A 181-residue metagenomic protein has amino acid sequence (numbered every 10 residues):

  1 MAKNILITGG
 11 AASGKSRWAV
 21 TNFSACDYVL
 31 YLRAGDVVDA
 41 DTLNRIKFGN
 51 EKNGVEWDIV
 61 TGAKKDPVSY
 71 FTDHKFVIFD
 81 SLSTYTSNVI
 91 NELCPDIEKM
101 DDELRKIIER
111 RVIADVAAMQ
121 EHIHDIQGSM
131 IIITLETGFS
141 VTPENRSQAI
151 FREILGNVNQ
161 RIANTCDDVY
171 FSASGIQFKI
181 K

Functional and structural regions predicted by a protein language model:
M1-N4, Q127-S129: N-terminal/domain-start segments enriched in small and hydrophobic, helix-friendly residues, covering either
A2-T72: Conserved P-loop
L6, F76-I78, I131-I133: Structural motif
A19, G49, I78, L135 (+1 more regions): Residue-level signal for inorganic ion chemistry
V29, V77, V169-Y170: Short, well-ordered beta-strand core segments
D36-D39, S83-Y85, T137-F139, I176-F178: Conserved nucleotide-binding/hydrolysis micro-motifs of P-loop NTPases
E56-R110: Helix-adjacent hinge/juxtasegments
N91-K181: Replace "adjacent to P-loop NTPase cores in ATP/GTP-dependent enzymes" with "adjacent to NTP-binding cores
